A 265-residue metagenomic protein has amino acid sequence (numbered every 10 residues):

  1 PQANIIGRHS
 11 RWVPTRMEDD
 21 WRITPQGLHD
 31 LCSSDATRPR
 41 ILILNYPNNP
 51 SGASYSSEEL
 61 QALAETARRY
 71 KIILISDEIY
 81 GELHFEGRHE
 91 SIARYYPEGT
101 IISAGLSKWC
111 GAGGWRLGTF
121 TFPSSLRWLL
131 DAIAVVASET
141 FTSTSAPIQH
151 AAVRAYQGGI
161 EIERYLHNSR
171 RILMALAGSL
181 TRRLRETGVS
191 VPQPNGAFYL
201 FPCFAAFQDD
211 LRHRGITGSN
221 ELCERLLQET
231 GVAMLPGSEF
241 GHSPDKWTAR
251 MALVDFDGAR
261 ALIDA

Functional and structural regions predicted by a protein language model:
P1-S10, M17: Substrate-binding/gating loop at the entrance of the active-site cleft, primarily in PLP-dependent aminotransferase-like
I6, R69-Y70, T187, T230: Helix C-cap/helix->beta junction micro-motif
W12, L74-S76, A152, M234-P236: Hydrophobic residues in well-ordered beta-strands that form the structural core
T15-E86: Active-site phosphate-binding strand-loop segment of PLP-dependent enzymes
S33, L211-I216, R225-M234, S238-A265: PLP-dependent enzyme catalytic core of the Aspartate aminotransferase-like
E98-R171, G178-L184: Conserved core segment of the aminotransferase class I/II
V153, H167-T181, R185, V191-D210: Conserved glycine-rich beta-strand-loop-beta hairpin in the small C-terminal domain of fold type I
